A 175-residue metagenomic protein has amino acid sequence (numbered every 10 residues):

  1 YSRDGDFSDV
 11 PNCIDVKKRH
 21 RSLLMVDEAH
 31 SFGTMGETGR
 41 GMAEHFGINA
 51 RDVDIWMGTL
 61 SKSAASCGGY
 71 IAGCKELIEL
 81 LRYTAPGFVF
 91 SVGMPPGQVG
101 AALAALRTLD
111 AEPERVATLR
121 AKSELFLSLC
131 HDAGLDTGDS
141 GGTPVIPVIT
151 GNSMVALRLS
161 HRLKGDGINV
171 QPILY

Functional and structural regions predicted by a protein language model:
Y1-D4, S31-T34, F88-V89, P147-V148: Short, small-residue-enriched loops and turns at beta-alpha junctions that line or gate enzyme active sites
Y1-H20, V155-A156: Active-site core of PLP-dependent enzymes with the aminotransferase class I/II
S8, A117-L127, H131-G167: Conserved PLP-binding catalytic core of the aspartate aminotransferase-like
R21, R40-L60, E79, Y83: Conserved active-site segment immediately N-terminal to the catalytic lysine that forms the internal aldimine
A29-S31, K75, P95, Y175: Short, ordered loop/turn segments at secondary-structure junctions
I55-M57, A64-P113: Conserved core segment of the aminotransferase class I/II
D166-Y175: Conserved PLP cofactor-binding pocket of PLP-dependent enzymes
